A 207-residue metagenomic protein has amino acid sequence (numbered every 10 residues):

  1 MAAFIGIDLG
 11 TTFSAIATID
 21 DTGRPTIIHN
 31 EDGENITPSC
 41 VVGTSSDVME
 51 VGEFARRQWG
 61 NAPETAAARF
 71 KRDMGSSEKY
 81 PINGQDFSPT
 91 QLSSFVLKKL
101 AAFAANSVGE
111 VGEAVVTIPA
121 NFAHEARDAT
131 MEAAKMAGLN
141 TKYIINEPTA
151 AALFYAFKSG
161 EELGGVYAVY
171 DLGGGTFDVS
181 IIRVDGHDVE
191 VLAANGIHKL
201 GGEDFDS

Functional and structural regions predicted by a protein language model:
M1-R72, P81-D86, A105-S207: Oxyanion-binding/catalytic loops of NTP- or PPi-dependent enzymes
S76: Glycine-rich, flexible beta-strand/loop modules in the N-terminal catalytic cores of phosphate-handling
P81-A102: Adenine-nucleotide phosphate-binding core of ATP-dependent small-molecule kinases
